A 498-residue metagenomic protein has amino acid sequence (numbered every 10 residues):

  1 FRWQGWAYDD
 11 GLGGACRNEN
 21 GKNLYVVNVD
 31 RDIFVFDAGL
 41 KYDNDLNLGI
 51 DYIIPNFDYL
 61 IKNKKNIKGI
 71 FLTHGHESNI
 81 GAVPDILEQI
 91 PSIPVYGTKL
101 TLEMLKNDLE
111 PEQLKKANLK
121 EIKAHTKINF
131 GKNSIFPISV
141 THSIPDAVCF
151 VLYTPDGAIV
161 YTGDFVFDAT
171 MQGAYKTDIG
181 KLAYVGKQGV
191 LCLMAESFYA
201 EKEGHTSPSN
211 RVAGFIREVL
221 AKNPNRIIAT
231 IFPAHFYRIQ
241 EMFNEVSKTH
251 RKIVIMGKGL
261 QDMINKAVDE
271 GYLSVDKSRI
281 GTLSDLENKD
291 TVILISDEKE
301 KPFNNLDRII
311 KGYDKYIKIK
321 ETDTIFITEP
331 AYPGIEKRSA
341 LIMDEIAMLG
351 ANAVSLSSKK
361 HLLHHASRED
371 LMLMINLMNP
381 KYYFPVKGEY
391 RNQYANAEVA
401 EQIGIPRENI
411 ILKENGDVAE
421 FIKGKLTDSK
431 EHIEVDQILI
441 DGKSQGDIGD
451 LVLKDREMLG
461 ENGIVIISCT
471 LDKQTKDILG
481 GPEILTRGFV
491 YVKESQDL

Functional and structural regions predicted by a protein language model:
F1-F71, H76-D285, N304-K318, K337-A340: His/Asp/Glu-rich metal-coordinating catalytic cores of metallo-dependent phosphodiesterases/hydrolases acting on
E201-T328, Y332-N379, F384-L498: Hard-cation-handling environments
